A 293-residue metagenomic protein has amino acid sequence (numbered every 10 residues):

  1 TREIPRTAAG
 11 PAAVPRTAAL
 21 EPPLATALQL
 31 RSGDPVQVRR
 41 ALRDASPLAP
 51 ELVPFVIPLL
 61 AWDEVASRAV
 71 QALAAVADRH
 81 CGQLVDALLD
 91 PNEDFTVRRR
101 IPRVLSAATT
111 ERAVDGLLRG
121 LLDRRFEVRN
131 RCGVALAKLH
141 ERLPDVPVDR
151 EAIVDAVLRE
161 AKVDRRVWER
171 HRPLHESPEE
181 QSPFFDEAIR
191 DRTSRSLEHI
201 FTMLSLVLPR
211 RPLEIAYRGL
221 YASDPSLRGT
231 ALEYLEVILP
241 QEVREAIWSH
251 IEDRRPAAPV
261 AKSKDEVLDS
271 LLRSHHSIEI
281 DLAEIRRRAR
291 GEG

Functional and structural regions predicted by a protein language model:
T1-R2: Alpha-helical membrane-embedded segments
R6-T17, A27-L28, P35-P47, F55-L59 (+12 more regions): Structural detector for internal amphipathic alpha-helices that build alpha-solenoid repeat scaffolds
A25-A27, V53-I57, Q83-L88, G116-L118 (+6 more regions): Buried hydrophobic core positions in alpha-solenoid tandem helical repeats
G33-P35, A49, A61-V65, N92-D94 (+5 more regions): Short inter-helical turns and helix N-cap capping residues of alpha-solenoid HEAT/ARM repeat scaffolds
A49-L52, D63-E64, C81, D94 (+4 more regions): HEAT/HEAT-like alpha-solenoid repeats
L143-P147, L208-P209, L220-G229, E233-R255: Alpha-helical scaffold segments of alpha-solenoid architecture
E151-R210, Y217: Extended repeat-based solenoid scaffolds, especially LRR ectodomains and other repeat-derived architectures
V260-S274: A recognition module on extended beta-rich or small alphabeta surfaces enriched in W/G with H and D/E
